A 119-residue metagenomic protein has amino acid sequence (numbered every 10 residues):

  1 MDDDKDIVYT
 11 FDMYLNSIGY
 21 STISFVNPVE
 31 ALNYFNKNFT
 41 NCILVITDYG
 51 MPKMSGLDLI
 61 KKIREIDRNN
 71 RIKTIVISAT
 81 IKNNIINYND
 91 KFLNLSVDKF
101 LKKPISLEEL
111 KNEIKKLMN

Functional and structural regions predicted by a protein language model:
D2, D48: Active-site residues of response regulator receiver
V8, P52: The feature encodes the CheY-like receiver
Y9-S17: Charged docking surfaces used in two-component/phosphorelay signaling
S24, K53-M54: Residue-level signal for the "D+5" position in two-component response regulator receiver
S24-L44: Acidic, metal-coordinating helix/loop segments flanking the phosphotransfer/catalytic sites of two-component signaling
I75-A79: Hydrophobic/aromatic residues positioned on beta-strands within the core alpha/beta folds
K102-I114: C-terminal output helix
